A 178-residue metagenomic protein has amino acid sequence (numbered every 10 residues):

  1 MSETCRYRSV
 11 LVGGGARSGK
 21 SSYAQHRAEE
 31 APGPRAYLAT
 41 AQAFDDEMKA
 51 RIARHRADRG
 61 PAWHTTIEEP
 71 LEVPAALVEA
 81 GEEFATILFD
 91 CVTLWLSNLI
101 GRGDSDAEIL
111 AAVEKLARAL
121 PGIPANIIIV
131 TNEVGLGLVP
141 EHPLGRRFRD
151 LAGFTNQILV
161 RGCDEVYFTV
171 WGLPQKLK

Functional and structural regions predicted by a protein language model:
S2-Y7: Phosphate-binding P-loop
S9-G81: Conserved P-loop
L11, L88, I128-V130: Structural motif
G19, A43-A50, P61, E83 (+6 more regions): Residues at secondary-structure transition points
A24, H55, L88, N132 (+1 more regions): Residue-level signal for inorganic ion chemistry
G33-A36, A85, N126, E165: Residues at the starts of beta-strands that form the adenosine-phosphate
A62-I109: Helix-adjacent hinge/juxtasegments
L71, L94-K178: Replace "adjacent to P-loop NTPase cores in ATP/GTP-dependent enzymes" with "adjacent to NTP-binding cores
